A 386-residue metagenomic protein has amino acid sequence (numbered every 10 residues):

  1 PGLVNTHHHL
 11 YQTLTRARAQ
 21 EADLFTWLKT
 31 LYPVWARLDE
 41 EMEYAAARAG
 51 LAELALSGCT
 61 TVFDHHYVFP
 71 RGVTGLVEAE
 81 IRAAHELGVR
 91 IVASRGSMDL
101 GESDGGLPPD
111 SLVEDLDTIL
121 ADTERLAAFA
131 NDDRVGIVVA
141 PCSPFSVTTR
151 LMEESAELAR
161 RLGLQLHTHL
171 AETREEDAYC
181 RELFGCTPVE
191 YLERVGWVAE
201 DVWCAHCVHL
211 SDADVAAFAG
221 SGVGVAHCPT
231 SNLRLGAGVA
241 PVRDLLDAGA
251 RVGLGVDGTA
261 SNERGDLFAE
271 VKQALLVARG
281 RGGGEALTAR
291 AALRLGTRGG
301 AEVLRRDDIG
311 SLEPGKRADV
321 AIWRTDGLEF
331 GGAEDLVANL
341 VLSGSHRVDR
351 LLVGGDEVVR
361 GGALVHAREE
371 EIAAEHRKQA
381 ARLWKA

Functional and structural regions predicted by a protein language model:
G2-T13, Q165-R174: Histidine-centered catalytic micro-motifs
H7, G58, A84, V139 (+11 more regions): Divalent metal-coordination and catalytic microenvironments
L14-A45, G72, L100-L116, T173-D201 (+2 more regions): Active-site gating loops and adjacent loop-to-helix segments of metal-dependent hydrolytic enzymes
R16-H66, P70-R90, I119-D132, R377-K385: Alpha-helical scaffold segments that flank or form the walls of functional sites
G72-V208: Metal-coordinating catalytic core of metallo-dependent amide/deamination hydrolases
G88, A156-Q165, W197-E200, A217-A226 (+2 more regions): Glycine-enriched alpha-helix->loop->beta-strand junction motifs that scaffold or abut catalytic
R194-D201, R243-G327, V341-S345: His/Asp/Glu-enriched, well-ordered alpha-helical/loop segment that forms or immediately abuts the divalent-metal
R294-A386: Active-site microenvironment of metallo-dependent hydrolases
